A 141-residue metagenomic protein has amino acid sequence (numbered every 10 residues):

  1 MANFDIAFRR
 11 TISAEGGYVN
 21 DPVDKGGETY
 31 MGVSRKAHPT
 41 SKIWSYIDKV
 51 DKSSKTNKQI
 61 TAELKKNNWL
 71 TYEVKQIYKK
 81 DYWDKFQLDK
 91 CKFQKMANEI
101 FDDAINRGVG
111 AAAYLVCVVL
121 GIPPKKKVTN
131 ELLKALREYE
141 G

Functional and structural regions predicted by a protein language model:
M1-G141: Cell-wall polysaccharide-cleaving catalytic domain and substrate-binding groove, primarily in peptidoglycan/chitin
